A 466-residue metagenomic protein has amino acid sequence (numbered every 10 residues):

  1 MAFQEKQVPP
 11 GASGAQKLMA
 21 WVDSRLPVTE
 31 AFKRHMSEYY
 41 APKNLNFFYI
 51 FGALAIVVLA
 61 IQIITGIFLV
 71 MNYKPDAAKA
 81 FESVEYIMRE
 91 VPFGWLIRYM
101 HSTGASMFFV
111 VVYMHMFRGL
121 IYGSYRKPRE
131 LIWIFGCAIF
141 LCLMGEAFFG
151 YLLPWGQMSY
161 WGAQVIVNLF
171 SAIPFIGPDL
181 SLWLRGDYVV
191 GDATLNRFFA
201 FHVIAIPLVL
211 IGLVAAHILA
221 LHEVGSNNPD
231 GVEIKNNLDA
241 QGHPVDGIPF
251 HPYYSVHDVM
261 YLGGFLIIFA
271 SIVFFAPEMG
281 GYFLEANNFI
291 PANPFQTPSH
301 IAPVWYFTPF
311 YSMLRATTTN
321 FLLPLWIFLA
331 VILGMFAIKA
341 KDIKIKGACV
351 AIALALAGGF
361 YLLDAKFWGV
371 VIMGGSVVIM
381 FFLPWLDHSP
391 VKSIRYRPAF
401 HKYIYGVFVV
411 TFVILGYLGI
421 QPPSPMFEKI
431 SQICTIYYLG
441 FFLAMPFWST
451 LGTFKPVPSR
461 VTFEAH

Functional and structural regions predicted by a protein language model:
A2-M107, V111-H466: Membrane-embedded and interfacial regions of multi-pass energy-transducing membrane proteins
